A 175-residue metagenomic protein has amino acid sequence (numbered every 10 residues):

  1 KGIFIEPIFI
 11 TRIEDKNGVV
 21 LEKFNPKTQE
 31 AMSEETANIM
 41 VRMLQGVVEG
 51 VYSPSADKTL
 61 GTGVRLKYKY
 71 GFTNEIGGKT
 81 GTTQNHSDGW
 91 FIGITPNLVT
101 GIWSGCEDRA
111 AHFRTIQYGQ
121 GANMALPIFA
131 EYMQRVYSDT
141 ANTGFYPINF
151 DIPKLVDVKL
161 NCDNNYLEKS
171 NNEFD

Functional and structural regions predicted by a protein language model:
K1-F174: A penicillin-recognizing enzyme superfamily signal
